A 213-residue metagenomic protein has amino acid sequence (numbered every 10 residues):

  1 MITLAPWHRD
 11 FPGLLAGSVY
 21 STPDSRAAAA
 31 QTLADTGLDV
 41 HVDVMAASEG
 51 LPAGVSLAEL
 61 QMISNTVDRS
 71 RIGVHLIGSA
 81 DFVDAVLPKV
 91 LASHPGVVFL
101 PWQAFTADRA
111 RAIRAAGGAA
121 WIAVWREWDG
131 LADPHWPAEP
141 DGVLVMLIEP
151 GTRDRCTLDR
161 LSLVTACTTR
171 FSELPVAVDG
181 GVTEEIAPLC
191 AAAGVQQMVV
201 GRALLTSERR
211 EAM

Functional and structural regions predicted by a protein language model:
M1-V97, G130-P140, D159, E184-E185 (+1 more regions): Conserved N-terminal beta1-alpha1 strand-loop-helix module at the mouth
T32, P88-K89, A112, L189-A193 (+1 more regions): Well-formed, non-transmembrane alpha-helical positions, independent of function
L33, D43, V143, C167 (+3 more regions): Conserved, mostly hydrophobic/aromatic
V44, W102, V124-R126, L147 (+2 more regions): Short secondary-structure boundary segments
A53-H75, R111-R126, L158-G180: Alpha-helix-loop-beta-strand connector modules within alpha/beta enzyme cores
V86-A132: Hydrophobic, well-structured mid-protein blocks that either form specific transmembrane helices
V97-V98, W102-T106, L144-R153, A191-M213: Glycine-rich phosphate-binding active-site loops on the catalytic face of alpha/beta enzymes
G118-L163: Histidine/lysine/aspartate-rich catalytic loop segments that bind and position anionic ligands
